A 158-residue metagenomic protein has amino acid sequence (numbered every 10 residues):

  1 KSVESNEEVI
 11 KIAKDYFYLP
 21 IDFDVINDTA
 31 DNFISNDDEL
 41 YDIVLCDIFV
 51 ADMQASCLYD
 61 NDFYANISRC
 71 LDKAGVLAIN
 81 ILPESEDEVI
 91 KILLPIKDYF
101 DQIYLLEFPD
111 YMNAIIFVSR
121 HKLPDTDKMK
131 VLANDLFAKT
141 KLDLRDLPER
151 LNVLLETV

Functional and structural regions predicted by a protein language model:
K1-K73, Y111: The AdoMet/dcAdoMet-binding core of the Class I SAM-like
S2-I12, C57, V76-I81, E107-I115 (+1 more regions): Short, surface-exposed, charge-dense and proline/glycine-enriched linear segments
K11, D15, N32, N36 (+7 more regions): Charged/polar, solvent-exposed surface patches and flexible loops
P20-D22, A74, F100-Q102, K141-L147: A generic structural signal for alpha->beta connector loops
P20-F23, C46, F63-A65, K97-D98 (+2 more regions): Short, low-complexity, polar/charged sequence segments that are solvent-exposed and flexible
A55, N61-D125: C-terminal substrate-binding/active-site "lid" region of AdoMet-derived donor-dependent transferases
N113-V158: SAM/dcSAM-binding transferase cores
